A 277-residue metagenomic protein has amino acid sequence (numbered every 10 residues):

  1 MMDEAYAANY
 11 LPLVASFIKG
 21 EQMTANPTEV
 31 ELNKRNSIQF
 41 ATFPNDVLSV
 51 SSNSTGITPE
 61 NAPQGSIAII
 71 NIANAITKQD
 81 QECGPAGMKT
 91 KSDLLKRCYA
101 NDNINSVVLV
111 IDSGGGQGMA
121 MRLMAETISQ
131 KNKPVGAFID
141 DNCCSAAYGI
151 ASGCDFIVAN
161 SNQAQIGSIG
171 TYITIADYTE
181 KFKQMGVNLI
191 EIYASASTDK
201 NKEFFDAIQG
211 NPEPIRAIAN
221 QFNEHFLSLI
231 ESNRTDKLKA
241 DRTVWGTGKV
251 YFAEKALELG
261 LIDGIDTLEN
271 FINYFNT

Functional and structural regions predicted by a protein language model:
M1-K133, N142, A146-N233: Small-residue-centered hinge/linker elements
S129, S145, P212-T277: Assembly/oligomerization interface modules of large self-assembling protein complexes
A137-I139: Conserved hydrophobic beta-strand within the GNAT/NAT acetyltransferase core sheet that lines the active-site cleft
